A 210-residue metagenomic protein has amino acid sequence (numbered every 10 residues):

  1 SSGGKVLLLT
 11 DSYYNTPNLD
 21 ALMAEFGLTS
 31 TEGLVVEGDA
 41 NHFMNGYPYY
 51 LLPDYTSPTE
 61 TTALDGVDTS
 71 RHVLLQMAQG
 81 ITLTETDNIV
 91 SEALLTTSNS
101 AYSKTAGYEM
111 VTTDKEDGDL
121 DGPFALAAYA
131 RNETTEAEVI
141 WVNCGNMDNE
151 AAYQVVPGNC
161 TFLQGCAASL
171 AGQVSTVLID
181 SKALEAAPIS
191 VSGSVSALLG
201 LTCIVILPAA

Functional and structural regions predicted by a protein language model:
S1-S175: Acidic, S/T/G-rich, low-cysteine, solvent-exposed domains in lumenal/extracellular/periplasmic regions of secretory
M147, V174-L201: Short, aromatic-rich amphipathic segments at membrane interfaces that lie adjacent to a transmembrane helix or signal
L207-A210: Alpha-helical transmembrane segments
